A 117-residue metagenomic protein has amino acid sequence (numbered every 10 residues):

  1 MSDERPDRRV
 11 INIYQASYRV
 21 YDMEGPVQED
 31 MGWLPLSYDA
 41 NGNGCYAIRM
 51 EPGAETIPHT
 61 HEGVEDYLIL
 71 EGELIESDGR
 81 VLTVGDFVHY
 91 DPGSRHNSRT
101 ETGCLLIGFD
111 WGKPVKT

Functional and structural regions predicted by a protein language model:
M1-G42: A short, N-terminal "cap"/entry segment at the start of jelly-roll beta-barrel domains of the cupin/DSBH fold
E29-W33, S37-H61, D91-G93: Conserved short histidine dyad/triad with adjacent acidic residue
N43-A47, Y67, C104: Structural motif
P52, H61-S77: Glycine- and acidic-residue-biased ligand/ion/polar-headgroup-sensing regions
T60-E62, R80-V81, T100-T102: Short glycine/proline-enriched turns and hinge-like loops at secondary-structure junctions
E76-R95: Short acidic-glycine-tyrosine-enriched beta hairpin
P92-T117: Ligand-binding loop in jelly-roll beta-barrel domains
